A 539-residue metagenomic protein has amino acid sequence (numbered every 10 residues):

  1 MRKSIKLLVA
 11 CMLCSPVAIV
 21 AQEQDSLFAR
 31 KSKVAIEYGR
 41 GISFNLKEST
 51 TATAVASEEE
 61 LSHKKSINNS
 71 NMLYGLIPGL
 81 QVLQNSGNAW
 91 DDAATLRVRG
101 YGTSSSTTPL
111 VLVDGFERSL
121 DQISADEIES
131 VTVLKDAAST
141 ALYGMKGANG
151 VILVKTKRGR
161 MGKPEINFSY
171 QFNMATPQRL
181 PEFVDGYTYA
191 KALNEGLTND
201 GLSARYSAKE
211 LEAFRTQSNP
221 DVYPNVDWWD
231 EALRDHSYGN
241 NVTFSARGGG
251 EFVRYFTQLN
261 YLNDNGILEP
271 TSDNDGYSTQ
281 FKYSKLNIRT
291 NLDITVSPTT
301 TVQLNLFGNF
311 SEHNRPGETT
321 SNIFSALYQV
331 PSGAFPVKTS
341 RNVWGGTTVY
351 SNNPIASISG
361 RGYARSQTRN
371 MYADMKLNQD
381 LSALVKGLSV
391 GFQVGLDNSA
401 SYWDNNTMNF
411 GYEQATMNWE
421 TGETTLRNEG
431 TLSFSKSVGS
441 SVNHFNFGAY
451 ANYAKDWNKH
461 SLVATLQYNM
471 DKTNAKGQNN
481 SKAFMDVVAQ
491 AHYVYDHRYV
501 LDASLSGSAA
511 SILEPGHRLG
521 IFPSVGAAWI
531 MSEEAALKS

Functional and structural regions predicted by a protein language model:
M1-I288, V302: Short, small/polar-rich motifs associated with maturation and membrane association, primarily at protein termini
E23, P177-R179, P220-N260, D264-L268 (+6 more regions): Flexible loop and strand-edge segments within Gram-negative outer membrane beta-barrel domains
N88, F172-T176, G250, Y261-N265 (+6 more regions): Transmembrane beta-strands of outer-membrane beta-barrel pores
T156, F168, F244-G250, T290-I294 (+4 more regions): Residues on the lipid-exposed face of transmembrane beta-strands in outer-membrane beta-barrel proteins
G159-P164, E251-F252, I267, T299 (+5 more regions): Short loop/turn motifs that connect adjacent beta-strands in outer-membrane beta-barrel proteins
I166-F168, Y255-T257, V302-L304, L388-V394 (+4 more regions): Transmembrane beta-strands of outer-membrane beta-barrel proteins
F183-Y189, S272-T279, T319-Q329, N405-M417 (+3 more regions): Flexible, surface-exposed loop regions and adjacent strand-edge segments of Gram-negative outer-membrane beta-barrel
T295-S297, S435-G448, A454-S539: Structural signature of Gram-negative outer-membrane beta-barrels, strongest in the C-terminal barrel of TonB-dependent
